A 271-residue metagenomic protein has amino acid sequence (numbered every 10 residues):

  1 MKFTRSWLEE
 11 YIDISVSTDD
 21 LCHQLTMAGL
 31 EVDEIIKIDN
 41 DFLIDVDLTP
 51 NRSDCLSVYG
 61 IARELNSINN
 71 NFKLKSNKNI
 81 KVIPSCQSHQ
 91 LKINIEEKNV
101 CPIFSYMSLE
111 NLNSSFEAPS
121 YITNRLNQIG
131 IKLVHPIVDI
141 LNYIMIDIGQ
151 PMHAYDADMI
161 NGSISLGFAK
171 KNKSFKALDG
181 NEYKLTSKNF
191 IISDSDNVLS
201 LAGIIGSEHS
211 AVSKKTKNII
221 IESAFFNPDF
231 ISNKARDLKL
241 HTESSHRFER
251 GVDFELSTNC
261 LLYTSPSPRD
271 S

Functional and structural regions predicted by a protein language model:
M1-L262, R269: RNA/tRNA-interacting regions in translation and RNA-turnover enzymes
